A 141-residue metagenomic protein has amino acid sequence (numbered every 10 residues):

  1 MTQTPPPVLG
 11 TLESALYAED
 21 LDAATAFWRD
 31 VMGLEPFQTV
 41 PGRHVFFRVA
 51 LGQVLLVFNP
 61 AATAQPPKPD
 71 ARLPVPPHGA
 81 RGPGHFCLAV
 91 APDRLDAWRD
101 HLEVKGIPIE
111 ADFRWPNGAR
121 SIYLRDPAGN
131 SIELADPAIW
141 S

Functional and structural regions predicted by a protein language model:
M1-L12, A18-Q38, V49-I109, R125-S141: Glyoxalase I/VOC metalloenzyme domain signal
F37, R114-W115: Short polar/acidic secondary-structure junctions
P41-R43, P116-R120: Short acidic/glycine-enriched loop/turn segments that link adjacent beta-strands
H44-R48: Minor-groove-contacting beta-hairpin "wing" of winged helix-turn-helix DNA-binding domains
